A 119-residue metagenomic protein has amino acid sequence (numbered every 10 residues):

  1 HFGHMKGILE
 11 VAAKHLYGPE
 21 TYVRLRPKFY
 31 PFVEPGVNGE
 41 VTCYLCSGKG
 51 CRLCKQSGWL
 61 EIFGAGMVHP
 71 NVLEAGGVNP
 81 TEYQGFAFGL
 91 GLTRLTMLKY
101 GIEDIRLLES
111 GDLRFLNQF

Functional and structural regions predicted by a protein language model:
H1-F119: TRNA-recognition modules of translation machinery and tRNA-sensing kinases, especially anticodon-binding
